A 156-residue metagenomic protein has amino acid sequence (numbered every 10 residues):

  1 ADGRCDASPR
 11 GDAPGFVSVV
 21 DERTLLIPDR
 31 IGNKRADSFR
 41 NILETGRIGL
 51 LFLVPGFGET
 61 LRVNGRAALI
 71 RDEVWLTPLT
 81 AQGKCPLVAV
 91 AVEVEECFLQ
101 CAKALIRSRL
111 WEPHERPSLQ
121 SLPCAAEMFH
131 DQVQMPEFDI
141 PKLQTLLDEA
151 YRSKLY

Functional and structural regions predicted by a protein language model:
A1-Y156: Binding-site signature for planar aromatic cofactors or substrates
